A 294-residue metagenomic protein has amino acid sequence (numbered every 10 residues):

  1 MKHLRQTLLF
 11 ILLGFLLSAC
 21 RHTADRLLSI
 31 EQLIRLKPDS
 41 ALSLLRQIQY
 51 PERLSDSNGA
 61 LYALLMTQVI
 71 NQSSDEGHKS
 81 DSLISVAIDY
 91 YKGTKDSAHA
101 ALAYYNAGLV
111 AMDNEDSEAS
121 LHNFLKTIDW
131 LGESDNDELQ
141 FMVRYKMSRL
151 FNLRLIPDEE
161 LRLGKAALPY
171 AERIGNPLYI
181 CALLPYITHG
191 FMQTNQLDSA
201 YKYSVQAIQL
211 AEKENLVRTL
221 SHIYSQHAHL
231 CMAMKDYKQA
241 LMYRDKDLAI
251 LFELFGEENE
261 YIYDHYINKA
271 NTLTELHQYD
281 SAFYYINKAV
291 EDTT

Functional and structural regions predicted by a protein language model:
M1-L8: Bacterial N-terminal signal peptides that target proteins for export
I11-L12, L17-T294: A "functional boundary" signal
